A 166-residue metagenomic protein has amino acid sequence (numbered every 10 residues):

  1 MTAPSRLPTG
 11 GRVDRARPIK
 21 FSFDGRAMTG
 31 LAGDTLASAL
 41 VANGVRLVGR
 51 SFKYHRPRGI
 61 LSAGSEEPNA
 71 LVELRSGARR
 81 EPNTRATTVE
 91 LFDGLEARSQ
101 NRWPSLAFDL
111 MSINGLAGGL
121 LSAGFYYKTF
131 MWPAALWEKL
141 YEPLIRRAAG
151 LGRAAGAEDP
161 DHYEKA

Functional and structural regions predicted by a protein language model:
M1-P18, S38, A42, L47 (+3 more regions): Terminal leader/tail segments of proteins
R15, D34, E66: Electropositive phosphate-/nucleotide-binding environments in soluble metabolic enzymes
I19-F21, V72: A short beta-strand micro-motif
S22-F23, A166: Short hydrophobic beta-strand segments
D24-D34: Short, contiguous acidic and Ser/Thr-rich linear segments
T35-L36, G77: Short, glycine-/Ser/Thr-/acidic-enriched flexible segments
F52, R56-A166: Fe-S ferredoxin-like electron-transfer domains and their immediately adjacent linker/connector regions across
